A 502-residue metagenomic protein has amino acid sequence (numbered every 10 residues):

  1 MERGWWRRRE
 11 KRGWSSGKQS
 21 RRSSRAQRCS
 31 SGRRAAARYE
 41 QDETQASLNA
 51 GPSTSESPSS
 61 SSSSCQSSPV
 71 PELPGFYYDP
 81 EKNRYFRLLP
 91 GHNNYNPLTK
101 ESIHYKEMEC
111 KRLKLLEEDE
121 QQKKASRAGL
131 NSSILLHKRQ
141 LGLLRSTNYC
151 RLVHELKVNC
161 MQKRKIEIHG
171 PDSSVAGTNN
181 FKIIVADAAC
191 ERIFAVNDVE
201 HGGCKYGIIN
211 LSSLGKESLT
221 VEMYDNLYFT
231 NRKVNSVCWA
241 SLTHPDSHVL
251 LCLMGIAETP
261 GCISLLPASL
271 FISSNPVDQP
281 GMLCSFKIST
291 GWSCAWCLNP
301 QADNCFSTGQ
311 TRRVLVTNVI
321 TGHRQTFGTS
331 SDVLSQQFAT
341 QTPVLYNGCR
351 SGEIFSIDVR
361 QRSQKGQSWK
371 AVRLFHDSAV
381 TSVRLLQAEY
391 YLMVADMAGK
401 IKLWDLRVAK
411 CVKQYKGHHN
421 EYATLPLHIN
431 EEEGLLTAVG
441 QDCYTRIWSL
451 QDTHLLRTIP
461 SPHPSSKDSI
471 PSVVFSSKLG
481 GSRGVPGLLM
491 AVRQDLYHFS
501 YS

Functional and structural regions predicted by a protein language model:
E2-M161, E421-Y422, D442-R446, L450-S502: Terminal intrinsically disordered, low-complexity extensions flanking WD-repeat/beta-propeller proteins
P74, K205, Y391, K400 (+1 more regions): Conserved beta-strand and immediately adjacent loop positions that scaffold enzyme active sites
P80-E81, I320, R350, R360 (+5 more regions): Short, ordered coil/turn segments that flank beta-strands lining enzyme active or ligand-binding pockets
L89, L116-R360, K370-D377, S382-R384 (+5 more regions): WD40 beta-propeller repeat fold
N93-N94, H323, R362-S363, K410-C411 (+1 more regions): Short, surface-exposed beta-strand-loop junctions and turns on beta-sheet-rich folds
L374-K410: Long, well-ordered mid-to-C-terminal structural blocks that present hydrophobic/aromatic surfaces
A395, G399, K410, G417-H454: Loop/turn-rich, solvent-exposed surfaces of beta-rich toroidal or solenoidal domains
